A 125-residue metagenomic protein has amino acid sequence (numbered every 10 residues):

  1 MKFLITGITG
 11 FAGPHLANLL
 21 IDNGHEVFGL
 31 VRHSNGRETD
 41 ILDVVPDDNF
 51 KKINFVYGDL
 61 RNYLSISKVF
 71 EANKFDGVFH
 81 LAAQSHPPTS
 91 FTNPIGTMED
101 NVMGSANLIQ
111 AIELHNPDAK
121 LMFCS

Functional and structural regions predicted by a protein language model:
M1-S125: N-terminal Rossmann-like NAD(P)+-binding domain of SDR-like oxidoreductases, especially those catalyzing
